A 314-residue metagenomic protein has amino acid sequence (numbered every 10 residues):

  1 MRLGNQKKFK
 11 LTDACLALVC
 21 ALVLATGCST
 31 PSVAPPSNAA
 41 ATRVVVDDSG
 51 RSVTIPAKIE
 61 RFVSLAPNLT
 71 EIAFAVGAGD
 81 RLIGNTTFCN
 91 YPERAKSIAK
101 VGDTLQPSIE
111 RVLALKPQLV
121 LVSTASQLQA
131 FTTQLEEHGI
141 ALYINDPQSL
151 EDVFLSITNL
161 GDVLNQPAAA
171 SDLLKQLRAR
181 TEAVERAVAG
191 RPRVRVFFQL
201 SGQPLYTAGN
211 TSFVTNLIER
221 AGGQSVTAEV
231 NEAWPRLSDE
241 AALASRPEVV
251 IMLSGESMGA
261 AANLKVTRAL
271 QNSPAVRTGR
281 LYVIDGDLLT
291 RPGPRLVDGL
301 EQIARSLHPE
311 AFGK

Functional and structural regions predicted by a protein language model:
R2-L18, A25-N68, P167-F197, S306-K314: Bacterial Sec-exported substrate-binding components of ABC uptake systems
V46-G50, V101-E110, S126, V230-D239: Short helix-initiation/N-cap motifs at beta->coil->alpha
S52, Q118-L119, Q129-Y206, T227-E229 (+1 more regions): Extracytoplasmic substrate-binding proteins
A57, I109-K116, H138, L237-R246: Short helices/loops that flank or line small-molecule/ion binding pockets
E60-L115, L119-A125, F131, V226: A short, structured surface patch at a secondary-structure boundary
A66, T124-A125, L200, V230 (+3 more regions): Short secondary-structure boundary segments
T86, N210-W234, S254, Y282-V283: His/Asp/Glu-enriched short active-site or ligand-binding loop at hydrolase and phosphoryl-transfer sites
S126-E137, V249-T267: A ligand-binding cleft/hinge motif common to bilobed small-molecule-binding domains
